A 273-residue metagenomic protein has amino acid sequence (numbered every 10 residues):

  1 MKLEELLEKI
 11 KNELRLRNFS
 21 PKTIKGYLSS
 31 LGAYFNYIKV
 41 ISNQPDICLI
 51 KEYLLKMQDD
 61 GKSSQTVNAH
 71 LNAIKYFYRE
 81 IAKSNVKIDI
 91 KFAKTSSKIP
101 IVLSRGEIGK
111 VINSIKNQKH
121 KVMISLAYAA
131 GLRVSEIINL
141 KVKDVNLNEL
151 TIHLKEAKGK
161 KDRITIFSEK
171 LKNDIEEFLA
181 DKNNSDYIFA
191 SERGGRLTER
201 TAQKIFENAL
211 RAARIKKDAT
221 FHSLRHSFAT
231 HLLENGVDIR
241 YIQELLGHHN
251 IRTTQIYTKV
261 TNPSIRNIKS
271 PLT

Functional and structural regions predicted by a protein language model:
M1-T273: Conserved catalytic core of the tyrosine transesterase superfamily
